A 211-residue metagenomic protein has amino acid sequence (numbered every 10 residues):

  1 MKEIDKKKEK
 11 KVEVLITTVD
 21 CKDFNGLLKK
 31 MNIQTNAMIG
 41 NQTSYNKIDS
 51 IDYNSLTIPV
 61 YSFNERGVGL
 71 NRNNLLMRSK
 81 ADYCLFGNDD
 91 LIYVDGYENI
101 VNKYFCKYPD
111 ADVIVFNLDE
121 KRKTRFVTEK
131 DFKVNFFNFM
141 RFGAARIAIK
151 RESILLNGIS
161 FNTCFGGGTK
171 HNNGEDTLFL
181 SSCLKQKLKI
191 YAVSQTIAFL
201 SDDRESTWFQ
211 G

Functional and structural regions predicted by a protein language model:
M1-M38: N-proximal low-complexity "stem/linker" segments adjacent to membrane-targeting elements
Q42, G87-D90: Active-site acidic Asp-centered loop
S62-S79: Glycine-rich, basic loop-to-helix element that forms the pyrophosphate-binding segment of sugar-nucleotide handling
A81, G143-S160: Conserved nucleotide-sugar donor-binding and metal-coordinating catalytic region shared by glycosyltransferases
C84: Short aromatic/hydrophobic "clamp" motif used to bind/position activated sugar donors
I92-T128: Conserved donor NDP-sugar-binding/catalytic core segment of glycosyltransferases
F161-T163, K187-F199: Catalytic beta-strand/loop signature of glycosyltransferases that borders the donor
G166-L178: Acidic donor-binding loop at a coil-to-helix junction in glycosyltransferase catalytic cores that engages
